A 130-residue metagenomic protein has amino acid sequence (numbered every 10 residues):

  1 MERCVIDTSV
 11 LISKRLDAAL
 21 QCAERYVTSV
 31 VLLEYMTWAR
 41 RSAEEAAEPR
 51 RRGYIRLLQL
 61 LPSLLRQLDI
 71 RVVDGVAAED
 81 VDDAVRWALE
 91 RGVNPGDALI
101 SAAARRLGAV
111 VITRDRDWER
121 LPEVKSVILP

Functional and structural regions predicted by a protein language model:
M1-S9, V27-T28, G92-N94, D115-R116 (+1 more regions): Histidine- and aromatic-rich ligand-binding microenvironments
R3, R15-R91, L99-R106, E123-V124: PIN-domain endoribonuclease scaffold, especially VapC-family toxins
V110, D117: Residue-level detector of anion-binding/catalytic polar loops
V111, K125-S126: Secondary-structure boundary/capping signal
R120: Charged phosphate-binding loop/patch that engages nucleotide di/tri-phosphates or the phosphate backbone of nucleic
